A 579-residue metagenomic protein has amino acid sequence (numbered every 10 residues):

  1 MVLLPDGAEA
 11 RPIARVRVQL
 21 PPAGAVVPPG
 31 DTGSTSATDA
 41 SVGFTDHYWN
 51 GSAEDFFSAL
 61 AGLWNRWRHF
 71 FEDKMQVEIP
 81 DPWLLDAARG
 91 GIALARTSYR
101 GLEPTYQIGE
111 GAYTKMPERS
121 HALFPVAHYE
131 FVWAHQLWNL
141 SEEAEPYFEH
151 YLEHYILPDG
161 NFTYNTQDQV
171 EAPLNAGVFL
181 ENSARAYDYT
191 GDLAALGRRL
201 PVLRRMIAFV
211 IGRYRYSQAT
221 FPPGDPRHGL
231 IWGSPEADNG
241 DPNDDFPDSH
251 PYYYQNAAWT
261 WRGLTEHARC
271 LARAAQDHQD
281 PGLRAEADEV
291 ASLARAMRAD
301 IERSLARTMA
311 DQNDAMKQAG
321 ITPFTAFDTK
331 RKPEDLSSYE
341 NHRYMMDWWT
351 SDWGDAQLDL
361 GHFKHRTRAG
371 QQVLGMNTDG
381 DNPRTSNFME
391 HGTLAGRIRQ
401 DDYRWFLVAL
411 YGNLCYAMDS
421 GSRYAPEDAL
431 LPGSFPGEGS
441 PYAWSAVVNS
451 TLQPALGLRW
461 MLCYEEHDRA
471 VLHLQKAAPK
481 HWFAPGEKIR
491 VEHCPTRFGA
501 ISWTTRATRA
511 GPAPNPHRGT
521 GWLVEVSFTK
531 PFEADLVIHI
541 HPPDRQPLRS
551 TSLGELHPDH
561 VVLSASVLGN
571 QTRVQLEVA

Functional and structural regions predicted by a protein language model:
M1-H121, L193-A195, I207-F209, L271 (+3 more regions): Acidic/polar, glycine-enriched structural segments that form the non-catalytic walls/loops of the carbohydrate-binding
V2-G24, P29-F56, M116-P117, D159 (+2 more regions): The feature captures the catalytic groove of carbohydrate-active enzymes
K74, E78-T97, E103, W138 (+3 more regions): Active-site acid/base region of carbohydrate-active enzymes
T97-E110, H150-L157, F179-L180, G224-P242 (+2 more regions): Active-site-adjacent bridging/hinge elements
H121-L140, E149-I156, A176, G197 (+7 more regions): Active-site core of glycosidic bond-cleaving carbohydrate-active enzymes
S141, Y189, C270-R273, D277 (+1 more regions): Alpha-solenoid helical repeat scaffolds
L157-N175, N182-L193, S249, G437-A443: Aromatic/His-enriched, Gly/Pro-containing loop or helix-boundary segments that lie immediately adjacent to catalytic
R404-A579: Non-catalytic C-terminal accessory modules of carbohydrate-active enzymes
